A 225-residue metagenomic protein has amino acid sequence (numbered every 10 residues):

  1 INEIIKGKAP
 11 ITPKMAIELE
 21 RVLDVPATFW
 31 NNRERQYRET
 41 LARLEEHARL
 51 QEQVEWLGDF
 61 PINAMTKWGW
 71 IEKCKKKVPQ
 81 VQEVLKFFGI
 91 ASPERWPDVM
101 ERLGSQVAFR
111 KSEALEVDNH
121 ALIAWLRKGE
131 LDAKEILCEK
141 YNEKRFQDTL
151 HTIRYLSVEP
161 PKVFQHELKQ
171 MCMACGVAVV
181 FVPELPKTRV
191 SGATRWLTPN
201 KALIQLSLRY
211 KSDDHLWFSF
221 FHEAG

Functional and structural regions predicted by a protein language model:
I1: Glycine/alanine-rich phosphate-binding loops at beta-alpha junctions
P10-P13, I17, R21-S219, G225: Short juxta-domain linker segments that transition from a proline/glycine-rich, charged coil into a short amphipathic
